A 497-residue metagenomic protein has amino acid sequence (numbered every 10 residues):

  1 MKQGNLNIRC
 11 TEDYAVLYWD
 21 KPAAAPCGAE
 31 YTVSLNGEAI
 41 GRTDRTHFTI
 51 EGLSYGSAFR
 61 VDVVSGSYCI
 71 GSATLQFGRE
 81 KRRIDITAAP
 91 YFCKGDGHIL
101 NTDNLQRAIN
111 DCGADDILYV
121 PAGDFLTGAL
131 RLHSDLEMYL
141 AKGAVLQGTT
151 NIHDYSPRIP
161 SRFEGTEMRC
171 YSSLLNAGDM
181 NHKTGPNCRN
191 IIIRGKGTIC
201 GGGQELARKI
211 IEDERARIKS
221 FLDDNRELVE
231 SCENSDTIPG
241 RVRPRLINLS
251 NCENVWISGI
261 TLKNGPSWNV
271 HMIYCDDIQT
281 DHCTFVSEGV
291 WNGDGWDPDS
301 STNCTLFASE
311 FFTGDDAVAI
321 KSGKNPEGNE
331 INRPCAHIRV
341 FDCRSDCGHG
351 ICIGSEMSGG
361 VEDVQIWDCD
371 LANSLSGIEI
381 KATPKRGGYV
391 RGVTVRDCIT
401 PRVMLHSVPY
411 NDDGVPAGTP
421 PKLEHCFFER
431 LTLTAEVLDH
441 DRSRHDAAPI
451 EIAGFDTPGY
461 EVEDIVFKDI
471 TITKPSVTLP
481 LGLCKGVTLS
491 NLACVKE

Functional and structural regions predicted by a protein language model:
M1-E497: Extracellular/periplasmic carbohydrate-active domains that bind, remodel, or depolymerize complex polysaccharides
